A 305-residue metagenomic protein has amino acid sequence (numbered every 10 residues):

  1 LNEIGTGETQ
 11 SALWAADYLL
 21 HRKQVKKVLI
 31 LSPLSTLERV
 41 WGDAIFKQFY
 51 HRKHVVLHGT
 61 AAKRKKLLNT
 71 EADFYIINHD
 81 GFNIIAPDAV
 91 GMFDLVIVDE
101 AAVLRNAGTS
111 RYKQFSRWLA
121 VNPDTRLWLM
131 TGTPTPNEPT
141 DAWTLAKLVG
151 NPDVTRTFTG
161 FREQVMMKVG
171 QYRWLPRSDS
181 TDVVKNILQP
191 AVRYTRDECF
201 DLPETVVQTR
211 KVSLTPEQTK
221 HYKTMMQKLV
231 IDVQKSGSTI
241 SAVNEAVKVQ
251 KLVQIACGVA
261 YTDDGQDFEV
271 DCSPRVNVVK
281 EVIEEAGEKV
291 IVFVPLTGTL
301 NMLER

Functional and structural regions predicted by a protein language model:
L1-A15: Walker A/P-loop
I4-G5, P123-E138: Conserved helicase ATPase motor motifs in RecA-like P-loop NTPase domains
T9-S11, Q24-K47, P136-D141, P295-T297: Conserved Walker A/P-loop ATP-binding site and its immediately adjacent core in helicase/helicase-like ATPase domains
T36-T60, V149-P152: Conserved helix-turn-beta segment of the N-terminal RecA-like "Helicase ATP-binding" lobe in SF1/SF2 helicases
R52-G81: Inter-Walker segment of RecA-like/P-loop motor cores
E71, I76-M92, T109-T125, L129-M130 (+2 more regions): Inter-lobe coupling linker of SF2 helicases/translocases
D99-E100: Walker B catalytic acidic pair
I291-R305: Conserved helicase motor "Helicase C" RecA-like lobe of SF1/SF2 P-loop NTPases
